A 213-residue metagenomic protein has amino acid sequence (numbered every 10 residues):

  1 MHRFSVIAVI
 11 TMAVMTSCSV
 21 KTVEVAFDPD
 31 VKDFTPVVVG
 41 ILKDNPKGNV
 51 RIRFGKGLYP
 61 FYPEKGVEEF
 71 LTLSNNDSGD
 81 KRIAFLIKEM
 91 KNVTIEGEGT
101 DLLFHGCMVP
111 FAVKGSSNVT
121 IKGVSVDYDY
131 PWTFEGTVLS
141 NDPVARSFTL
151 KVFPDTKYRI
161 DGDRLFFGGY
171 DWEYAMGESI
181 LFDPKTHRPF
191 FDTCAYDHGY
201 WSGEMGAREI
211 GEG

Functional and structural regions predicted by a protein language model:
H2-V9: Sec-dependent signal peptide recognition, specifically the positively charged N-region followed immediately by
I10-E24: Bacterial Sec-dependent signal peptides at the C-terminal "C-region" and cleavage site
S19, N45, T137-T149, S202-G213: Short, ordered beta-strand-loop transition motifs
E24-R53, A84: Acidic Gly/Asp/Thr-rich repetitive segments characteristic of extracellular carbohydrate-active and adhesion proteins
V39-N45, P60-T94, L103-K122, Y130-R146: Extracellular beta-strand-rich solenoid/capping regions of secreted or surface-exposed proteins that bind or remodel
L58, G99-D101, S125: A structural signal for beta-strand register positions
T133, P143-R164, G168, D183: Long, solvent-exposed N-terminal ectodomains/accessory regions that are displayed to the extracellular/lumenal milieu
G177-G213: Long, low-complexity, polar/charged, intrinsically disordered or flexibly structured peripheral segments
